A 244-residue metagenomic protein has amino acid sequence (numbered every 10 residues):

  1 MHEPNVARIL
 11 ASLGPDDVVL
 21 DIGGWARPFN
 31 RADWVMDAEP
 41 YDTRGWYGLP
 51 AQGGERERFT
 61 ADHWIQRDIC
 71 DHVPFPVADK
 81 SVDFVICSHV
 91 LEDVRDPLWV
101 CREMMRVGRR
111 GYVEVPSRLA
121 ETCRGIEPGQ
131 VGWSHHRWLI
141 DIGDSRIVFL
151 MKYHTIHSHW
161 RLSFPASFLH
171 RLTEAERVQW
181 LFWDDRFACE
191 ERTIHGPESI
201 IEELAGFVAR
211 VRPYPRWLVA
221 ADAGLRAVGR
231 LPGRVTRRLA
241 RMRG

Functional and structural regions predicted by a protein language model:
M1-A11: A short, well-structured juxtamembrane/interface segment
P4-N5, I69, S134: Residues that act as N-cap/strand-start positions at coil-to-secondary-structure junctions
R8, P15-C123: Conserved SAM-binding loop
E57-A61, Q66, P74, L98-R243: S-adenosyl-L-methionine-dependent methyltransferase catalytic module, highlighting the catalytic core
